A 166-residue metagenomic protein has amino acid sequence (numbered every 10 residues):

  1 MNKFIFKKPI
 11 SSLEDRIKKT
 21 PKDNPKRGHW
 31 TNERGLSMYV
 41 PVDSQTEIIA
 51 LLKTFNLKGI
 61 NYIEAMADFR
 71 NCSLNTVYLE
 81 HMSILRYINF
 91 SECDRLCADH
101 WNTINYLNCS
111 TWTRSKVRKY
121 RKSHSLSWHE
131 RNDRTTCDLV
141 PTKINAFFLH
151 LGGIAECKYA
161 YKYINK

Functional and structural regions predicted by a protein language model:
M1-S127, R131-K166: Nuclease and nuclease-like effector domains acting on nucleic acids or nucleotide cofactors
